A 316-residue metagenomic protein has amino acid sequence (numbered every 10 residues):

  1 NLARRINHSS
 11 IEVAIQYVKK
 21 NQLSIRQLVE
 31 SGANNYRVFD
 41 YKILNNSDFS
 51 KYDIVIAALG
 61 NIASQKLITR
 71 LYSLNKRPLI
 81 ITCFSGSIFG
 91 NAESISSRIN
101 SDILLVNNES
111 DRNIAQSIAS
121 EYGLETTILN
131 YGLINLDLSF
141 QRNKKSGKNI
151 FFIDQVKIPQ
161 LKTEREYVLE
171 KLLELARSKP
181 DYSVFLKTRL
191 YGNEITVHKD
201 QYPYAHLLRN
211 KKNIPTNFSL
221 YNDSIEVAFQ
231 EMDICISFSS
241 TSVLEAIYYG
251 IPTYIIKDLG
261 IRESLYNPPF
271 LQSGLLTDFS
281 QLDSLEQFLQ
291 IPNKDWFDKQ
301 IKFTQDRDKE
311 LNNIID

Functional and structural regions predicted by a protein language model:
N1-L124, N130: Active-site and donor-binding regions of nucleotide-sugar-utilizing enzymes
Q16-V18, L59-G60, S85-S87, G132-I134 (+3 more regions): Short loop/turn segments at strand-loop or loop-helix junctions that form parts of catalytic or ligand-binding pockets
N21-Q22, N61-S64, I88, S110-D111 (+4 more regions): Short acidic, S/G/P-rich loop/turn micro-motifs used as interaction or catalytic elements
N34-L44, L129-N130, T216-N222, F270-I291: Short acidic-hydrophobic, aromatic-tinged amphipathic segments that line or gate anion-handling sites
I99-R165: A nucleotide-sugar donor-handling region in carbohydrate enzymes
L136-A205: Conserved catalytic-core segment of nucleotide-activated headgroup transferases in glycan assembly
I195-Y249, T253: Donor nucleotide-activated moiety binding/catalytic core segment of transferases that use nucleotide-activated donors
T241-D306: Catalytic binding pocket for nucleotide-activated donors in carbohydrate/polymer assembly enzymes
